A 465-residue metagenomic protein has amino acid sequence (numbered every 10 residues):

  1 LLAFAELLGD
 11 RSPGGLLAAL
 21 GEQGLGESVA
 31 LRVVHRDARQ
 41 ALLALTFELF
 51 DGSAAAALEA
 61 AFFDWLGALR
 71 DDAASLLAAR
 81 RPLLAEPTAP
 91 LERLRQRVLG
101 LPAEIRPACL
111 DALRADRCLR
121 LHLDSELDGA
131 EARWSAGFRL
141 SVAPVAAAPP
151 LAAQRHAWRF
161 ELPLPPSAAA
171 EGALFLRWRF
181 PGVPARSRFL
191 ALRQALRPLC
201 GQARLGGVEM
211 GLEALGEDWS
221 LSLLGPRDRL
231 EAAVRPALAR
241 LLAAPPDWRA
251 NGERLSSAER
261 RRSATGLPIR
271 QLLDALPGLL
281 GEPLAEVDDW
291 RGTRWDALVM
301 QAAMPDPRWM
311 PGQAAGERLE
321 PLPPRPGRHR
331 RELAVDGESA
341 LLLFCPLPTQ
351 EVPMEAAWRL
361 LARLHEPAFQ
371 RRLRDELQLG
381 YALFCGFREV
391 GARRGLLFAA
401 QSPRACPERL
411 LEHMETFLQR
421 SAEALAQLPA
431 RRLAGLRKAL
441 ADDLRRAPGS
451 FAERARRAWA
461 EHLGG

Functional and structural regions predicted by a protein language model:
L1, E6, P13-R155, R204-P321 (+2 more regions): Charge-rich, well-structured scaffold segments of protease-associated domains
L1-L17, P87-L99, H122-E126, E131-R193 (+1 more regions): His/Glu-based metal-binding/catalytic segments typifying zinc-dependent metallopeptidases
